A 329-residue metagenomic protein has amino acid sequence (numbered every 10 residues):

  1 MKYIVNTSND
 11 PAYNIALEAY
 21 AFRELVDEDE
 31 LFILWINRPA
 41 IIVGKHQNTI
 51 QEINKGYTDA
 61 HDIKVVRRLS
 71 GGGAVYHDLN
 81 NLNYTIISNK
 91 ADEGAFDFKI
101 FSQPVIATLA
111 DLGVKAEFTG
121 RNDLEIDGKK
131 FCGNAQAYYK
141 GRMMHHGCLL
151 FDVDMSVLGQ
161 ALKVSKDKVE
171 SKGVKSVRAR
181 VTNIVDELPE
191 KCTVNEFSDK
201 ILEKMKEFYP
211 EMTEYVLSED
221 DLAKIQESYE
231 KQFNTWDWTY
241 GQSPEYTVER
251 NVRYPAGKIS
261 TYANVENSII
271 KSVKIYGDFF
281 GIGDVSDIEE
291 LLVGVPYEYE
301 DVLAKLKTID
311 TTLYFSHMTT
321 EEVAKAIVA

Functional and structural regions predicted by a protein language model:
M1-F96: N-terminal lobe of the biotin/lipoate ligase/transferase fold
L79-N122: Contiguous, small/hydrophobic- and glycine-enriched helical/loop subdomains that border and often "cap" functional
G113-R121, Y209-L222, Y299-L303, Y314-H317: Flexible, glycine/charged-enriched surface loops at secondary-structure junctions
V114-A179: Internal, well-ordered alpha/beta segment that forms a basic, Gly-enriched binding/recognition surface
A135-Q136, L149, V252, I259-G277: Short beta-strand elements
L158-G159, K168-E214: A conserved active-site cap/scaffold subdomain adjacent to cofactor or substrate pockets
I184, I269-A329: Active-site- and interface-proximal helix/loop "cap" or "latch" segments in soluble metabolic and energy-transducing
L222-E266: Structured beta-strand/loop patches that form or line metal/cofactor-binding pockets in enzymes
